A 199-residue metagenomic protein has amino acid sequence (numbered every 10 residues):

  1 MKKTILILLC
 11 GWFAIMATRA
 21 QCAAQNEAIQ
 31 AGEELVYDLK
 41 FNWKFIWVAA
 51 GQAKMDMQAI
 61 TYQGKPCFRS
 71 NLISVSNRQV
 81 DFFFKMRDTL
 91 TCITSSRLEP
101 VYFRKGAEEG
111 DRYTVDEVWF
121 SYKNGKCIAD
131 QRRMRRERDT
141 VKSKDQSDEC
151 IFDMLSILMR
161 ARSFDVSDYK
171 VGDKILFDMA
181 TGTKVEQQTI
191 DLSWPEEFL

Functional and structural regions predicted by a protein language model:
T4-F13: Sec-dependent N-terminal signal peptides
W12-A20: C-terminal segment of classical bacterial N-terminal signal peptides
A20-T89, G106-V115: N-terminal cleavable signal peptides for secretion/export
Q30-G32, Y113-L199: Solvent-exposed helix/loop surface patches that form functional interfaces
Y37, S70-L72, E99-K105, C127-R132 (+1 more regions): Short hydrophobic/aromatic-rich beta-strand segments that constitute the beta-sheet cores of beta-sandwich/beta-barrel
Q58-Y62, I93-S95, S121-K123: Short beta-strand micro-motifs enriched in acidic
M86-V101: A short, surface-exposed beta-strand/turn
